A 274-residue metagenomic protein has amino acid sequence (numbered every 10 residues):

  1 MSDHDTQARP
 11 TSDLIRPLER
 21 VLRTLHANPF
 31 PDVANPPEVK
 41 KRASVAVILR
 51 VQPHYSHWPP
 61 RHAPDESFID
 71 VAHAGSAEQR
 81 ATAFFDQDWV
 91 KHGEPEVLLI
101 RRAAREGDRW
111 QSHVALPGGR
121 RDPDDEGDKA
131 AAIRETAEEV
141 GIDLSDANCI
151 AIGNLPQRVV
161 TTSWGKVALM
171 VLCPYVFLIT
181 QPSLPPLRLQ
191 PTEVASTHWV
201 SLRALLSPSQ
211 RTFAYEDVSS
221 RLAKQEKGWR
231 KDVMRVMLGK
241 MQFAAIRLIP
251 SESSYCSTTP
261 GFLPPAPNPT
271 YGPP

Functional and structural regions predicted by a protein language model:
M1-P186, L202-P274: N-terminal leader/linker segments that precede catalytic domains of diphosphate-processing enzymes
V194-T197: Amphipathic alpha-helical interface segments
